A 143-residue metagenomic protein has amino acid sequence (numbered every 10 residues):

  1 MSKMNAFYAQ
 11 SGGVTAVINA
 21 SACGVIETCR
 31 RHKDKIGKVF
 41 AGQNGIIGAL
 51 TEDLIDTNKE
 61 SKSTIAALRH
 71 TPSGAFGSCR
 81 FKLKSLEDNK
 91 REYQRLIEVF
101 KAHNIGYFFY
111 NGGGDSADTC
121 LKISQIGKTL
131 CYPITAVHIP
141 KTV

Functional and structural regions predicted by a protein language model:
M1-M4, A9, G37, A66-L68 (+2 more regions): N-terminal low-complexity/intrinsically disordered extensions
S2-L54: N-terminal phosphate-binding or glycine-rich loops at protein starts, especially the Walker A/P-loop of NTPases
N5-T15, A75-R80, G106-G112: Short glycine-rich or small-residue beta-strand-to-loop segments that form or flank ligand, phosphate, metal/Fe-S
A9, G42, Y110-N111, V137-I139: Structural motif
I18-S21, L50-I55, E87-D88, D118-S124: Short acidic, glycine/serine/threonine-rich loops at helix termini
E52-G106, D115-S116, I139, V143: Glycine-rich oxoanion-binding loops at beta->alpha junctions
E98-V99, Y107, L121-Q125, Y132: Replace "Mg2+/Mn2+-dependent" with "divalent metal-dependent
S124-V143: Short, acidic/small-residue loops that bind anionic groups at enzyme active sites
